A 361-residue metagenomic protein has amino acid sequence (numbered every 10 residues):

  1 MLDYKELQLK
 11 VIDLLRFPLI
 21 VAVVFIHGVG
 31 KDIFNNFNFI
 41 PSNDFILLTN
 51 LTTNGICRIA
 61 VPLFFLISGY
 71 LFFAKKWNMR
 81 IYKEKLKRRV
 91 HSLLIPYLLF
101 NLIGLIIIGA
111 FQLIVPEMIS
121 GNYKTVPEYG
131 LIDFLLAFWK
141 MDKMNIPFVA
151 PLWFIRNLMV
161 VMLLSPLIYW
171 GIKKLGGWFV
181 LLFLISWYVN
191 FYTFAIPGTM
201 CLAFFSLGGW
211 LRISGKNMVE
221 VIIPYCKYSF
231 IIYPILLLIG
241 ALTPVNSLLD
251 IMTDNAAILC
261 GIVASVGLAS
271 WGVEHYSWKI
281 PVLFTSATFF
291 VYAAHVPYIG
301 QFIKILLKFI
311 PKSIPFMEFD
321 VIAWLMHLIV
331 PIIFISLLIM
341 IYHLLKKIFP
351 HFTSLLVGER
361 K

Functional and structural regions predicted by a protein language model:
M1-L184, F309, S313-K361: Membrane-cytosol interface segments of multi-pass membrane proteins, especially ER/Golgi lipid-handling enzymes
K5-L9, W77-K87, L167-G176, L211-C226 (+2 more regions): Membrane-interface helix-boundary motifs at transmembrane edges
V21-G28, L181-F194, F230-P244, V291 (+1 more regions): Aromatic-anchored segments of alpha-helical transmembrane domains
A22-F25, L63-F65, F204, L211 (+2 more regions): Hydrophobic residues within membrane-embedded alpha-helical segments of Major Facilitator Superfamily
T49-P62, K143-N157, Y188-S206, G240-A264 (+1 more regions): Interfacial loop-to-helix transition and helix-capping segments at the boundaries of transmembrane helices
S68-F72, V160, L164-I168, F204-K216 (+2 more regions): Transmembrane alpha-helical segments
L164-Y169, G176-K216: Loop-centered beta-sheet repeat module
M218-F290, V296-F309, S313, V321-I322: Alpha-helical transmembrane segments and terminal signal-anchor/GPI-anchor hydrophobic tails, characterized by long
